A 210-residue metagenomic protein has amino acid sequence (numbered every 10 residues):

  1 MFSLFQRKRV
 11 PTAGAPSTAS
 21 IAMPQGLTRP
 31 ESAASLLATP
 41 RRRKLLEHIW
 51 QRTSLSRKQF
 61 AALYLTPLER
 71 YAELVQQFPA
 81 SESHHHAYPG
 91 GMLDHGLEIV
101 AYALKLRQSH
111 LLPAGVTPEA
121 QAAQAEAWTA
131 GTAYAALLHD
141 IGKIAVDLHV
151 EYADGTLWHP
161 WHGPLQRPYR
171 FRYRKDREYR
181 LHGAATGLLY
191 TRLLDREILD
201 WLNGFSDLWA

Functional and structural regions predicted by a protein language model:
M1-H85: Non-catalytic interface/linker regions that flank or bridge core catalytic/transmembrane domains
L4-F5, A13-A15, A19, H85-E98 (+3 more regions): Residue-level signal for functionally critical sites in structured catalytic/ligand-binding pockets
L46-T53, P67, A103-H110, Y190-E197: Hydrophobic, Leu/Ile/Phe/Ala-enriched alpha-helical segments that form helix-helix packing faces
R57, A61, P89-G96, A127 (+2 more regions): Amphipathic, non-membrane alpha-helical segments in soluble helical-bundle scaffolds
Y64-E73, H84-Q108: All-alpha helical catalytic cores of prenyl diphosphate-utilizing isoprenoid enzymes
A80, R107, L111-A210: Divalent metal-dependent catalytic cores for phosphoryl transfer on phosphate-bearing substrates
